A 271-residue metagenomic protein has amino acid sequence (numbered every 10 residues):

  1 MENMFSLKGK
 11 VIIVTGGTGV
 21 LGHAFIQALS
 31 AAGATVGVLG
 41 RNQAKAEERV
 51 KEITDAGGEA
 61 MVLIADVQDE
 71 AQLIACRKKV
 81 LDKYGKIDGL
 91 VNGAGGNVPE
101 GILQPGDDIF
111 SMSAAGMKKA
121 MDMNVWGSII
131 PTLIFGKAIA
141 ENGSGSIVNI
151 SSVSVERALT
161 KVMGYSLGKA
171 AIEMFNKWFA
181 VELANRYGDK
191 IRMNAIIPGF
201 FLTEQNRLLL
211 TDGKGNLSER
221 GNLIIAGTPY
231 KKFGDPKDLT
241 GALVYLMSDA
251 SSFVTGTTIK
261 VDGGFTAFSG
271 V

Functional and structural regions predicted by a protein language model:
E2-M4, V244, T255-V271: Short C-terminal tail/terminal secondary-structure segment of NAD(P)H-dependent dehydrogenase/reductase domains
T18-G19: Conserved glycine-rich cofactor-binding loop
A75-D82, G101-D122: Active-site Tyr-X3-Lys motif and surrounding loop/helix of classical short-chain dehydrogenase/reductase
K78, K119-E141, V155, A180-N185 (+1 more regions): Amphipathic alpha-helical dimer-interface segment in Rossmann-like NAD(P)H-dependent oxidoreductases
F110-I129, S144, V148, I172-E173 (+1 more regions): Catalytic Tyr-X3-Lys loop
T132, G168-A171, N176: Active-site helix of classical SDR
S152: Residue(s) in the substrate-gating loop at a strand-loop-helix junction that position the organic substrate next
Y187, R192, V254-G256: Short, small/polar-rich loop/turn modules that mediate ligand/substrate recognition or access, typified
